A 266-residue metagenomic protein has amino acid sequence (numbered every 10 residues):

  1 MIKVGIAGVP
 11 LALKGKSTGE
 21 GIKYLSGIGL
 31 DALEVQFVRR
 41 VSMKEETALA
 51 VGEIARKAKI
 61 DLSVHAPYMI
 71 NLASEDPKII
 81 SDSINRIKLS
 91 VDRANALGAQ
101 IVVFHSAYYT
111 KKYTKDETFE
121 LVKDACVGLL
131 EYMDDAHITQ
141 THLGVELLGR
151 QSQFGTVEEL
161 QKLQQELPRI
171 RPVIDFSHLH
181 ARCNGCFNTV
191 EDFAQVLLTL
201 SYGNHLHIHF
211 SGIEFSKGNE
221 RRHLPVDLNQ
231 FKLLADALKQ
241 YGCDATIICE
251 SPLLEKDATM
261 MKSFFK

Functional and structural regions predicted by a protein language model:
M1-L89: N-terminal pre-domain/capping segments
A7-L11, Q36-R40, P67-N71, A107-Y109 (+4 more regions): Active-site beta-loop-alpha junctions enriched in small/polar residues
I22-G29, M43-S63, S90-G98, L130-I138 (+3 more regions): Acidic (Asp/Glu)-rich catalytic clusters
L25, L33, H65, S83 (+6 more regions): Conserved, mostly hydrophobic/aromatic
E46-E53, I80, I84-I87, T118-K123 (+3 more regions): Charged helix-capping and loop-helix junction motifs
K57, A73-P172: Active-site acidic/histidine proton-transfer and metal-coordination neighborhood in alpha/beta enzyme cores
L130-E220: Acidic/histidine-rich catalytic cores of soluble enzymes
E255-K266: C-terminal helical cap(s) of enzyme catalytic domains, especially alpha/beta-barrels
